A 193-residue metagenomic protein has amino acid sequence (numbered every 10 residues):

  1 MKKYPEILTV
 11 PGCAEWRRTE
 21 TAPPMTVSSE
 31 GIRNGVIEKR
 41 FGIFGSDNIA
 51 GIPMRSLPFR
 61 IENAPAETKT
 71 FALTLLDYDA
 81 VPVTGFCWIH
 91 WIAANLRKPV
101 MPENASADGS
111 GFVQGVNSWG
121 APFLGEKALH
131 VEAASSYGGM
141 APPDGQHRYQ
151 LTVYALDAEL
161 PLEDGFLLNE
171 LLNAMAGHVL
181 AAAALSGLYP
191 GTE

Functional and structural regions predicted by a protein language model:
M1-E193: N-terminus-centered regions that define maturation/targeting leaders and the start of the first functional domain
